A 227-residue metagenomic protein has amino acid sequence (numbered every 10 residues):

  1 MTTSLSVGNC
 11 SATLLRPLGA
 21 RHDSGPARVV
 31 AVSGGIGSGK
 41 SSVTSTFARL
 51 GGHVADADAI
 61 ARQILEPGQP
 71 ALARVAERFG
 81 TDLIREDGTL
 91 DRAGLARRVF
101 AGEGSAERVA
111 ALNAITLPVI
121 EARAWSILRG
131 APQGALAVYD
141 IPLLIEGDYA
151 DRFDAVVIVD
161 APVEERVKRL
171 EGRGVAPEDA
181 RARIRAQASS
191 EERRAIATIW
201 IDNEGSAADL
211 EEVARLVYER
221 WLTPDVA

Functional and structural regions predicted by a protein language model:
T3-L15: N-terminal pre-Walker A segment at the start of P-loop NTPase domains
L14-L50, D56-A59: Walker A (P-loop) phosphate-binding motif
V29, G52-V54, L136, A150 (+2 more regions): Hydrophobic "anchor" residues on beta-strands that sit immediately upstream of conserved functional sites
L50, L72-A76, V163-E171, R181: An amphipathic alpha-helix signature
H53, A59, A155, T198-I199: Well-ordered beta-strand positions
A59-L136: ATP-dependent small-molecule kinase phosphotransfer cores that center on conserved nucleotide phosphate-binding segments
A122-G172: ATP-dependent NMP and nucleoside kinases share a basic, alpha-helical "lid"
A150-R152, K168-A227: Small-molecule kinase domains that catalyze NTP-dependent phosphoryl transfer to phosphate-bearing small molecules
